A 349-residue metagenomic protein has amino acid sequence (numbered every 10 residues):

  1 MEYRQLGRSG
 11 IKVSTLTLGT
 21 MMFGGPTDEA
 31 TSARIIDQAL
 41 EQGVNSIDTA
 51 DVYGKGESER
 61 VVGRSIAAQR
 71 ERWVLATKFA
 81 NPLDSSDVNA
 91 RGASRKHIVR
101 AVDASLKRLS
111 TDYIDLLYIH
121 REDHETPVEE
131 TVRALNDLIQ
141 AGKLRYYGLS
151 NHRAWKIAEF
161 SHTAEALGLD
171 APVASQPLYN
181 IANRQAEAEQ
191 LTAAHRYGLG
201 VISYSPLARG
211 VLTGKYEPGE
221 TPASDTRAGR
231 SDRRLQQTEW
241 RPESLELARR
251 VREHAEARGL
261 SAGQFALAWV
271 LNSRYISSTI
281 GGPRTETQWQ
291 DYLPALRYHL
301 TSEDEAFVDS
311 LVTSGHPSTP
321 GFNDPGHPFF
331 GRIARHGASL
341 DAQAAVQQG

Functional and structural regions predicted by a protein language model:
M1-V74, Q140, Q348-G349: N-terminal binding-site loop/beta-alpha segment at the start of enzyme catalytic domains that lines or forms
L6, L18, S32, I47 (+13 more regions): Conserved, mostly hydrophobic/aromatic
G7-F23, A76-N89, Y113, Y118: N-terminal small/glycine-rich loop or linker at the start of catalytic domains across soluble metabolic enzymes
I11-L16, G43-N45, Q69-W73, T111-D115 (+5 more regions): Short, well-ordered coil/turn segments that N-cap beta-strands
M21-F23, A50-V52, K78-P82, I119-E122 (+4 more regions): Active-site beta-loop-alpha junctions enriched in small/polar residues
T27, S85-Q185, E189, G200: Glycine/proline-rich, positively charged, aromatic-decorated active-site loop/lid region on the catalytic face
A186-T226, S261: Aromatic-lined glycan-binding groove of carbohydrate-active enzymes
D225-E253, A257, Y275-I276, Q290-G349: Terminal-tail/helix-coil boundary detector
